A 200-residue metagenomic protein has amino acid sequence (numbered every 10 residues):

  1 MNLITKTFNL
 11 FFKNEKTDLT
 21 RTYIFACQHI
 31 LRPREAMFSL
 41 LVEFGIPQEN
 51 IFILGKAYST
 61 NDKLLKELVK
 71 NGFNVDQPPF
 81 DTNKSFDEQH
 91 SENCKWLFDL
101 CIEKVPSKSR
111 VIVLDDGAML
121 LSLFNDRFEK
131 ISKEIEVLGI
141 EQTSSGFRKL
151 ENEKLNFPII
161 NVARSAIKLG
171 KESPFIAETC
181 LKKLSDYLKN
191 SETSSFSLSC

Functional and structural regions predicted by a protein language model:
M1-K13, L19, I53-F196: Glycine/serine-rich phosphate-binding loop and adjoining beta1-alpha1 elements at the start of nucleotide-handling
E15-K16, G45: Structured catalytic/translocation cores of nucleotide/phosphate-coupled proteins
T22-Q28, S197-S199: Short glycine-rich or small-residue beta-strand-to-loop segments that form or flank ligand, phosphate, metal/Fe-S
Q28-I46: Histidine-anchored nucleotide/phosphate-binding helix
V42-Y58: Active-site cofactor/substrate anionic-group-binding motifs, chiefly glycine- and Lys/Arg-rich phosphate-binding loops
